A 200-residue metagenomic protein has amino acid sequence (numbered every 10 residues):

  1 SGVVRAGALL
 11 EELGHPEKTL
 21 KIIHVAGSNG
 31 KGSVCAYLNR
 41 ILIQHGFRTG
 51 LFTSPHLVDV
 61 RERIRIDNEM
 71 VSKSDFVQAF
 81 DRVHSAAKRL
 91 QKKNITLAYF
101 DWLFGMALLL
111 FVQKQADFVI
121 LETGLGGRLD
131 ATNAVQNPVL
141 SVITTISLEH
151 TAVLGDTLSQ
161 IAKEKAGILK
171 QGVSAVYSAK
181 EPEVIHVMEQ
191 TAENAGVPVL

Functional and structural regions predicted by a protein language model:
S1-R5: N-terminal pre-Walker A segment at the start of P-loop NTPase domains
A8-K18, Q44-Q136, A152-L154, P182-E183: ATP-dependent carboxylate-amine ligase catalytic core
K18-K21, V173: Pre-Walker A (Motif I) flank of P-loop NTPase domains
I22-H24, T49-L51, S141, V199: Conserved beta-strand scaffold positions in the cores of enzyme catalytic domains, especially in NTP/NDP-utilizing
H24-V25, S33-G50: A conserved segment at the C-terminal end of the G1
L38, A107, M188: Aromatic/hydrophobic pocket-lining residues that form π-stacking "cages" and hydrophobic walls in ligand
L90-Q91, Q115-T123, P138-L200: Acidic, Mg2+-coordinating active-site environments of NTP-dependent enzymes
